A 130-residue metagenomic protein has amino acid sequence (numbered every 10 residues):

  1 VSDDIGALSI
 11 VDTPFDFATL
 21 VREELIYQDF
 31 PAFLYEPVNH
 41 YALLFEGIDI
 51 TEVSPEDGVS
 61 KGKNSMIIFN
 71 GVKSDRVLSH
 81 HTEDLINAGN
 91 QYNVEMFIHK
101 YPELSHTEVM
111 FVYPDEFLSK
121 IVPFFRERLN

Functional and structural regions predicted by a protein language model:
V1-I48: Hydrolase active-site cap/lid region
S9, I67-F69, H99: Hydrophobic/aromatic beta-strand patches that form the interior of the parallel beta-sheet core in alpha/beta enzyme
L20-V21, S79-H80, F111: Short, well-ordered secondary-structure micro-motifs
A42-G58, N64: Active-site nucleophile elbow and catalytic-triad environment of alpha/beta-hydrolase enzymes
P55, N64, L78-A88: Short alpha-helix in the alpha/beta-hydrolase fold that links the catalytic acid
K61-K63, I67-S74: Short beta-strand/loop motif that positions the catalytic acidic residue of the alpha/beta-hydrolase fold
V72-L78, T107-E108: Acidic catalytic loop of the alpha/beta-hydrolase fold
E83-N130: C-terminal catalytic histidine-bearing segment of alpha/beta-hydrolase fold enzymes
